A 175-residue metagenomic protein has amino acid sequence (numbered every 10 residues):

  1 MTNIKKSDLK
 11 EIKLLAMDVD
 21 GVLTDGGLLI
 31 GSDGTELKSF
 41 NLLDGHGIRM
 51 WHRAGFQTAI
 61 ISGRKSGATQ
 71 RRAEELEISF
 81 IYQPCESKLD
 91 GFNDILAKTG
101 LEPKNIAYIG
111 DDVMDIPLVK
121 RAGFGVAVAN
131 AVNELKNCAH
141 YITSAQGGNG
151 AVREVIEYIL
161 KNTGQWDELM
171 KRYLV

Functional and structural regions predicted by a protein language model:
M1-V19, Q165-V175: Non-catalytic pre-domain segments flanking phosphatase-related domains
K10-L28, V119, V152: Asp-based phosphoryl-transfer active-site loop
E11-K13, F56, K104-N105: Short coil/turn segments at beta-strand junctions that form active-site/ligand-binding loops
V19, G63-R64, C85, A129-V132: Short secondary-structure boundary segments
T24-G31, Q70-L76: Short, basic/glycine-rich phosphate-binding loops at helix/coil junctions that contact nucleotide phosphates
G27-R49, A129: Basic, amphipathic juxtamembrane/active-site segments that coordinate anionic phosphate or diphosphate groups
L37-K38, E74-L76, F80-I81, L89-V175: Mg2+-dependent phosphoryl-transfer enzymes with acidic/Ser/Thr/Gly-rich catalytic loops
I48-R72, Y82-Q83: Substrate-recognition element of Asp-dependent hydrolases with the DxDx(T/V) motif
